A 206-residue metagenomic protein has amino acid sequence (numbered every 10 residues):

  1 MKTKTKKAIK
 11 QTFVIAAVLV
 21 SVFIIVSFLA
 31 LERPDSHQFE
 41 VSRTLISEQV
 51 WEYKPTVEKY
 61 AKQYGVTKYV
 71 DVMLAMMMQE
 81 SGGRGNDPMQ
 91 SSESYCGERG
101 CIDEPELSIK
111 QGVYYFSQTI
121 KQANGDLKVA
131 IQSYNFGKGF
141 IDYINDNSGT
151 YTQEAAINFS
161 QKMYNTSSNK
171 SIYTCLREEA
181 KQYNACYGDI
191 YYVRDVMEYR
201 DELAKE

Functional and structural regions predicted by a protein language model:
K2-W51, Q63-Y64, R99-L107, Q118-E206: Non-catalytic cell-wall polysaccharide-engagement segments
Y53, V57: Peri-catalytic and regulatory segments of divalent metal-dependent proteins
E58-V66: Extracytoplasmic/periplasm-facing segments of secreted or lipoprotein envelope proteins
T67-R84, S91, I109-V113, A130-G137 (+1 more regions): Short, functionally critical alpha-helical segments immediately adjacent to catalytic or ligand/cofactor-binding
N86-M89, I144-N145: Short, solvent-exposed loop/turn and secondary-structure capping segments
M89-G97: Short linear capping/connector segments at secondary-structure termini
